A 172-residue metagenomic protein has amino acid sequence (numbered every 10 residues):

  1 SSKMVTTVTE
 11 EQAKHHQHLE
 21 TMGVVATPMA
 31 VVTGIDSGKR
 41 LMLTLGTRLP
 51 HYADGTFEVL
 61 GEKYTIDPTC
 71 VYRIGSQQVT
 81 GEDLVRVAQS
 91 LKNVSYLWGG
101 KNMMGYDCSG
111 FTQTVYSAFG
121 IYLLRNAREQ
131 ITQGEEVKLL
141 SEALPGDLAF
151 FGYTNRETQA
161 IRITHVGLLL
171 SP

Functional and structural regions predicted by a protein language model:
S1-A26, A30-V32, S37, T44-V87 (+1 more regions): Boundary regions of SH3-family modules and the immediately adjacent low-complexity/disordered segments in eukaryotic
H16-A30, S117-E129, P172: Short, basic/aromatic beta-hairpin or loop at an interaction surface
M29-K39, I131-L139: Short alpha-helix capping/helix-loop boundary micro-motifs
L41-T44, L144: Residue-level recognition of short, solvent-exposed, well-ordered loop/turn junctions that link secondary-structure
I74, Q78, L97-G105, E136: Short, surface-exposed loop/turn motifs that are enriched in glycine and acidic residues and include a nearby proline
A88, G100-F119: Active-site nucleophilic cysteine motif
Y96-G100, L124-A127: Surface-exposed patches in mature extracellular/periplasmic domains of secreted proteins
L123-P172: ...with weaker cross-activation on analogous glycine-rich loops/strands in unrelated enzymes
